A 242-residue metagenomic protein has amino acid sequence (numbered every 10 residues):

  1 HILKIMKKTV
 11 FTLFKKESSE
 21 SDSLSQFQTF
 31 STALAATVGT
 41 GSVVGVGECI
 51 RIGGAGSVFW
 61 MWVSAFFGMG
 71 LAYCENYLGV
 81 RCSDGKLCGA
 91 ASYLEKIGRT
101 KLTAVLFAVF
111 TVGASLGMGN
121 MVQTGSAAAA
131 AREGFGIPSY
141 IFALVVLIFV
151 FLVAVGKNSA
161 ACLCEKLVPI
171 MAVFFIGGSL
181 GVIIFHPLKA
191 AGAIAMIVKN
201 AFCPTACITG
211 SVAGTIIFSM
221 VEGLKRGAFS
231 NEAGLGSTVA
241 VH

Functional and structural regions predicted by a protein language model:
H1-A36, R51-G56, G68: N-terminal alpha-helical transmembrane segments of multi-pass membrane transport and channel/translocase proteins
H1-K7, T124-A131, F135-H186, A190-V198: Membrane-interface loop-to-helix entry segments
K7-S18, D84-I97, I197-F202, V239-V241: Juxtamembrane inter-helical linkers in multi-pass membrane proteins
E17-S25, A55-G56, G98-A104, F135-F142 (+1 more regions): Membrane-interfacial loop-to-helix junctions in multi-pass transporters
E20-R51, K86-A91, V109-V112, V212-H242: Alpha-helical membrane segments and immediately flanking helix-loop junctions that form or couple to the substrate/ion
L34, S64-D84, A91, E95-G125 (+1 more regions): Helix-loop-helix module between adjacent transmembrane segments
G56-V63, A161-C164: Hydrophobic alpha-helical membrane segments of integral membrane proteins
E165-H242: Acidic, glycine-rich loop-and-beta core segments that form the ion-binding/anion-interacting portion of active sites
